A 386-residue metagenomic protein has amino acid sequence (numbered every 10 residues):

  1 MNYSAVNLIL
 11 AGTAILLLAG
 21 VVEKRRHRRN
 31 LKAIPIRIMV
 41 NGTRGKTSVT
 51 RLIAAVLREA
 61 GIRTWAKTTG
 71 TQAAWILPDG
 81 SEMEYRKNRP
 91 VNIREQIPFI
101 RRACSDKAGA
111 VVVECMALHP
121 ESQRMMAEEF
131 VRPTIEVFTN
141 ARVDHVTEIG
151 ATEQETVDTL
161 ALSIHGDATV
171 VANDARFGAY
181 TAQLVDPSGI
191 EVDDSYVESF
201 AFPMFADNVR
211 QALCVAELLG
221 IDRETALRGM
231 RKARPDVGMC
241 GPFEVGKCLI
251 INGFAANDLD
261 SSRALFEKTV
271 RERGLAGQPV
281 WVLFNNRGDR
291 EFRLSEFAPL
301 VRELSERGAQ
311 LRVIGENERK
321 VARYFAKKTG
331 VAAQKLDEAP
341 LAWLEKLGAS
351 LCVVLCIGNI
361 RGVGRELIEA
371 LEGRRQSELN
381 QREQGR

Functional and structural regions predicted by a protein language model:
N2-R29, A33, G42, K46 (+2 more regions): ATP-dependent carboxylate-amine ligase
R28-I34, A55-E136, N140-V157, K247: ATP-dependent carboxylate-amine ligase catalytic core
P35, D106, P133-G246: Acidic, Mg2+-coordinating active-site environments of NTP-dependent enzymes
I38-I53, L57: Glycine-rich phosphate-binding P-loop
I53, L57, Q211-L219, S262-F266: Buried hydrophobic packing segments
A66-T68, V137-N140, T169-A175, W281-N285 (+1 more regions): Short internal beta-strands
A74-I76, E121, V146, R176-A182 (+3 more regions): Short, charged/polar "capping" segments at the starts of alpha-helices and the immediately preceding loops
A127-T139, T159, I164, L367-R386: A short, gly/pro- and small-residue-rich
